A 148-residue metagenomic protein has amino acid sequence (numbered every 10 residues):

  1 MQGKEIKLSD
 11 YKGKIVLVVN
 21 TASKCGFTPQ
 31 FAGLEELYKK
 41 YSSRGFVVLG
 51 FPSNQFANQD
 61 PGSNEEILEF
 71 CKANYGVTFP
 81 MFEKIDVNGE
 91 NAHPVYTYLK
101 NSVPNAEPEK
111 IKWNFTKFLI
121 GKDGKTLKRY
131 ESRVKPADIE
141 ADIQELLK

Functional and structural regions predicted by a protein language model:
M1-S9, P94: N-terminal "domain-start" segment that seeds a small globular fold
K7-S9, K39-K40, P104-K110: Surface-exposed acidic, glycine-flexible loop patches that form ligand/cofactor-binding and adhesion interfaces
S9-I15, K24, T28-P52, C71-Y75: Conserved helix-turn-beta segment immediately C-terminal to the redox Cys motif in thioredoxin-like folds
N20, G45-N64, T78-G89: Thiol-based oxidoreductase modules, predominantly thioredoxin-like and allied folds used for disulfide exchange
C25-T28, G89, R133-V134: Soluble non-cytosolic domains of exported or imported proteins
G33-E36, G62, E66, E90-P94 (+2 more regions): Extracytoplasmic/secreted proteins, especially bacterial periplasmic and envelope-associated proteins
E65-N114: Short, internal strand/loop/helix patches that form the active-site neighborhood or redox-interaction surface
P94-T97, N101-K148: Thiol-/selenol-based redox modules, centered on thioredoxin-like and closely related oxidoreductase domains
